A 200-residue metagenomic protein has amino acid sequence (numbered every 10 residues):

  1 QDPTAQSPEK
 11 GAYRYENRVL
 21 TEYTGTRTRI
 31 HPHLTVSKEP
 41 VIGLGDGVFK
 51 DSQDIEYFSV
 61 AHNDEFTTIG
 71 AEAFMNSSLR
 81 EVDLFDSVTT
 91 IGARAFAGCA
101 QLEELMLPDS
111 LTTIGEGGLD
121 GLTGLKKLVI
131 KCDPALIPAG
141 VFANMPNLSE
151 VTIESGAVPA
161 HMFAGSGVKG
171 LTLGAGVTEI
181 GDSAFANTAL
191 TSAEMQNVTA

Functional and structural regions predicted by a protein language model:
Q1-D2, M145: Accessible peptide chain termini
D2-Y23: Short beta-strand/loop segment at the start of cytosolic alpha/beta domains
S7, G43, M162: Conserved beta-strand immediately N-terminal to the Walker
A12, T24-G43, Q53-T68, S77-T90 (+5 more regions): Structural signature of tandem-repeat unit edges
